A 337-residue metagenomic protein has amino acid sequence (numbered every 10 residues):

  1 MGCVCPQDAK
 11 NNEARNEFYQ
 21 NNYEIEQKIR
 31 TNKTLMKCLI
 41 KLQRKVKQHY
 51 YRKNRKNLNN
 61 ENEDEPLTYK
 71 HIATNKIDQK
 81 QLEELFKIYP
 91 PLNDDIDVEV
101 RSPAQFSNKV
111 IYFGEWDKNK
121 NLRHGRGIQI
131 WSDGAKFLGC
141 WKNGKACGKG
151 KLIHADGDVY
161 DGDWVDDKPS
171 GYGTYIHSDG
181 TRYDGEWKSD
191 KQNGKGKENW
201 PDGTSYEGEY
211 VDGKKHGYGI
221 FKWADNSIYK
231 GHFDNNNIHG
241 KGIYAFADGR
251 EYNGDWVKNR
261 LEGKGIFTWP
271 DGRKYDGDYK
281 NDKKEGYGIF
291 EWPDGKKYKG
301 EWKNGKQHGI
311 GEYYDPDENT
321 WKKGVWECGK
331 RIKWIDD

Functional and structural regions predicted by a protein language model:
M1-D337: Intrinsically disordered, low-complexity repeat tracts enriched in Gly/Pro/Ser/Thr and acidic residues, frequently
